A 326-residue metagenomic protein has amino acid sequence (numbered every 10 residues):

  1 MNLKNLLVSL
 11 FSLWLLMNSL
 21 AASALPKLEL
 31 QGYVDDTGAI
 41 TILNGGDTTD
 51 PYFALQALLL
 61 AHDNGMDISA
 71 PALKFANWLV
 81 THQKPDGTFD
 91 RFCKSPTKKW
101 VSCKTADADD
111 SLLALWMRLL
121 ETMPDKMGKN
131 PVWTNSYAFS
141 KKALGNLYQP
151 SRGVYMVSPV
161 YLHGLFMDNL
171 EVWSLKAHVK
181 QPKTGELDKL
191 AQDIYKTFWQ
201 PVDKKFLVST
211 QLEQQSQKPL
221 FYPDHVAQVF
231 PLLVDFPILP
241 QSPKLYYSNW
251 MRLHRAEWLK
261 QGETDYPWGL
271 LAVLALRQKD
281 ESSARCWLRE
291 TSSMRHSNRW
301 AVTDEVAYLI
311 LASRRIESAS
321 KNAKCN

Functional and structural regions predicted by a protein language model:
M1-L10: Bacterial N-terminal signal peptides that target proteins for export
L16-S19: N-terminal signal peptide c-region/cleavage motif recognized by signal peptidases
A21-P96, P131, N135-Y148, N249: Low-complexity, Ser/Thr/Pro/Gly-enriched N-terminal "stalk/linker" regions
S23-K27, A61-A76, L120-K142, V179-Y195 (+3 more regions): Structural helix-adjacent loops and short alpha-helical linkers that scaffold large soluble proteins
L25-L28, D47-Y52, P131-N135, Q149-M156 (+2 more regions): Extended ligand-binding clefts on enzyme/binding-domain cores
D47-D63, S69-L73, A106-P124, G164-K180 (+4 more regions): Well-ordered alpha-helical segments within folded domains of soluble proteins
L73-K74, T81-L170: Extended ligand-binding groove/face enriched in aromatic
P85-F89, W258-K260, M294-A307: Boundary/linker segments of alpha-helical solenoid repeat arrays
